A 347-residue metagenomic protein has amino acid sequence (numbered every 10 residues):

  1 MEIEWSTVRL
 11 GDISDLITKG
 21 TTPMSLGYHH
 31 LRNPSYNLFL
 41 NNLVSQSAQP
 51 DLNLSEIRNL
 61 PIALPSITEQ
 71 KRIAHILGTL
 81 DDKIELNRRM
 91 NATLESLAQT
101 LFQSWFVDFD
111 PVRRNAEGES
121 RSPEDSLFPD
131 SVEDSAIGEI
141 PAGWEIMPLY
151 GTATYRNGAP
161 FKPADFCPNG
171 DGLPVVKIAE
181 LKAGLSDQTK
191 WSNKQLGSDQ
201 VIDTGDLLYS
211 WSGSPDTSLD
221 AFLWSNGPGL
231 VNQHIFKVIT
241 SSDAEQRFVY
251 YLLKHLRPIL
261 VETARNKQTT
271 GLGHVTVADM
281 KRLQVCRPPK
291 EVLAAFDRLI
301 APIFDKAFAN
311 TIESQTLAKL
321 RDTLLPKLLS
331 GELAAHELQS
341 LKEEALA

Functional and structural regions predicted by a protein language model:
M1-T21, N59, A63, I67-A74 (+5 more regions): Non-catalytic DNA-recognition/assembly elements of restriction-modification systems
S6-H29, S131-S135, Y150-D165, P174-L207 (+1 more regions): Sequence-specific dsDNA recognition surfaces
I13, D110, I140, I178-A179 (+3 more regions): Structured loops at beta-to-helix junctions and adjacent beta-edge loops in soluble globular domains
G20, H29, V112-N115, N157-A159 (+3 more regions): Secondary-structure transition motif
S25-S35, N41-L54, K177-I178, G197-P258 (+2 more regions): A short beta-sheet element
I62-L64, W224, I239-T240, R287: Short beta-strand-to-loop capping motifs
L86, D108, V112, E117-E119: Extended, domain-scale alpha-helical bundle/helix-rich regions
N115-P129: Short acidic N-proximal helix/loop "leader" segments that mark the beginning of a domain or an inter-domain linker
